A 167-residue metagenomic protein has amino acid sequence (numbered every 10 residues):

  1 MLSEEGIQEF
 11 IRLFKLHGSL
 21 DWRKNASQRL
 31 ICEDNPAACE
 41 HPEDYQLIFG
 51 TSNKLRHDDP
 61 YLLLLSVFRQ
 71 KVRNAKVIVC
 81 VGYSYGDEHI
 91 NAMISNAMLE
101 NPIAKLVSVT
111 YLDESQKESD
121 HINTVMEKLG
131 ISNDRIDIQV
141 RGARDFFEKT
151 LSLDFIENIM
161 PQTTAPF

Functional and structural regions predicted by a protein language model:
M1-D44, R56-H57: Extended, H/D-rich, highly charged conserved domains that either
E40-Y45, V67-K71: Short amphipathic alpha-helical segments, especially helix-boundary/capping motifs
Q46-G50: Gly-rich Lys/Arg/Thr-decorated short loops/hinges at beta-loop-alpha junctions or inter-strand turns that position
L55, D59-F167: SIR2/sirtuin-family catalytic core signature
